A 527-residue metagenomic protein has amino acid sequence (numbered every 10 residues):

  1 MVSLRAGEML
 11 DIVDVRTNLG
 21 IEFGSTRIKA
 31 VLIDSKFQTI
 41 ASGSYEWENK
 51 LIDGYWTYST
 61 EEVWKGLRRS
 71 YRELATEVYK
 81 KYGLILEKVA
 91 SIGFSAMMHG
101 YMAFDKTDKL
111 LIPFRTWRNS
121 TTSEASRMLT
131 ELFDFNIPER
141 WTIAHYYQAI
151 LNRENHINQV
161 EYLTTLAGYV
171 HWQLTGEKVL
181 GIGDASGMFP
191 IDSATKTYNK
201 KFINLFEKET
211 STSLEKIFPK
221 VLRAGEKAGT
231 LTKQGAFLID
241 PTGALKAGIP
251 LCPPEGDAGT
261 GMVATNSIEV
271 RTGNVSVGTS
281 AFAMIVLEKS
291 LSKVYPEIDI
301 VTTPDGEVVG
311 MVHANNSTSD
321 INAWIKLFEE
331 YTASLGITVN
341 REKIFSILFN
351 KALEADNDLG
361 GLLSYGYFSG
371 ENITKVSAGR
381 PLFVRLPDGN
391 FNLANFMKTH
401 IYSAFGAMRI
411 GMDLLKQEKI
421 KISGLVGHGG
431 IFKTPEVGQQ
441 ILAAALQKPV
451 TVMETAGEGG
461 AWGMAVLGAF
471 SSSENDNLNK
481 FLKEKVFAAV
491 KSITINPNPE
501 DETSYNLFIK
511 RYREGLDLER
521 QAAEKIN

Functional and structural regions predicted by a protein language model:
M1-I112, R127, Q159, T212 (+8 more regions): N-terminal glycine/serine-rich phosphate-binding loop of ATP-dependent small-molecule kinases, especially carbohydrate
G7-V13, L19-G20, L86, S123 (+6 more regions): Active-site core segments that coordinate phosphate-bearing ligands/cofactors across diverse enzyme families
S44, T116, T494: Conserved beta-strand positions that form and line the central face of beta-propeller blades
Y79-T116, N136-P138, H171-D192, P219-L231: Short beta-strand-loop/turn "lid" adjacent to the catalytic site in phosphate-handling enzymes
N119: Carbohydrate-associated surface elements
K216: Electropositive nucleic-acid engagement tracts
